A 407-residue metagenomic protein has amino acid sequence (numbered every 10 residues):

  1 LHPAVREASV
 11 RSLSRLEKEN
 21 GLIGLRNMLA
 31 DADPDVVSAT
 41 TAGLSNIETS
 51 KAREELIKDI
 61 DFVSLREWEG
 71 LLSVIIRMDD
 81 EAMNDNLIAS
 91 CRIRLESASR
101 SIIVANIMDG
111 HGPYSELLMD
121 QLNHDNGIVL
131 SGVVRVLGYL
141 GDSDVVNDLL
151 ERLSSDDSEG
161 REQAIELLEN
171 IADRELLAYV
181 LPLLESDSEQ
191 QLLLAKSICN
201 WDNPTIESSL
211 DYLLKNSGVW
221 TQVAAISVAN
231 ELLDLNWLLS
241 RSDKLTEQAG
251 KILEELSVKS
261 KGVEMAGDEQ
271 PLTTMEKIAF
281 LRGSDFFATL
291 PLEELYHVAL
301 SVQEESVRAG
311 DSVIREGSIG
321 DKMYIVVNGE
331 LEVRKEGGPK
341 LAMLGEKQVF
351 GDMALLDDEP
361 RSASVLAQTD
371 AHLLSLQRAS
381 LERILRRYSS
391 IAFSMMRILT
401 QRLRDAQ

Functional and structural regions predicted by a protein language model:
L1, K18-A30, T49-D61, D80-R92 (+6 more regions): Amphipathic alpha-helical scaffolding segments comprising HEAT/armadillo-like alpha-solenoid repeats
H2, A32-P34, V63-L65, N126 (+4 more regions): Short inter-helical turns and helix N-cap capping residues of alpha-solenoid HEAT/ARM repeat scaffolds
V5-K18, R26-N27, V37-T49, K58 (+10 more regions): Structural detector for internal amphipathic alpha-helices that build alpha-solenoid repeat scaffolds
R94-R100: Amphipathic alpha-helical segments within extended alpha-helical solenoids and repeat-rich scaffolds in large
V180-E207, A266-I278: Long, charged amphipathic helices and adjacent flexible linkers at domain junctions
L245-Q407: Cytosolic regulatory regions built on CNB/CRP/Popeye-like sensor folds
